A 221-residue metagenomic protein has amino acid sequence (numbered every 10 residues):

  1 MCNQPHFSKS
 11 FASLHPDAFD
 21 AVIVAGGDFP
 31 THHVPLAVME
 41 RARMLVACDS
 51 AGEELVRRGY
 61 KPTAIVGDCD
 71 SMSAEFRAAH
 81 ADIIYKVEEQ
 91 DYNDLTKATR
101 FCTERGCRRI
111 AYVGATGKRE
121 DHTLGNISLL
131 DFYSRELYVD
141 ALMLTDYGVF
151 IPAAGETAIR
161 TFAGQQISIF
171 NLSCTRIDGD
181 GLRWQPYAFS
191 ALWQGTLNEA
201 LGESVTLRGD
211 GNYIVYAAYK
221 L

Functional and structural regions predicted by a protein language model:
M1-F19, S204-L221: SAM-dependent methyltransferases
C2-R77: N-terminal beta-strand-loop-alpha-helix module at the start of alpha/beta ligand-binding or catalytic domains
D20-V22, R43-M44, T63-A64, D82-I83 (+6 more regions): Structural motif
I23-A25, D49, V113-A115, L144-T145 (+2 more regions): Short beta-strand segments
D28-F29, G52, S71, T116-G117 (+4 more regions): Short acidic/polar capping segments at secondary-structure boundaries
R41, S50-E136: Acidic/Gly/His-enriched mid-domain segments of enzyme catalytic cores or analogous surface patches that mediate
F132-T161: Class I SAM-dependent methyltransferase SAM-binding "motif I" and its flanking Rossmann-like core
A153-L221: Long, charged alpha-helical interface segments
